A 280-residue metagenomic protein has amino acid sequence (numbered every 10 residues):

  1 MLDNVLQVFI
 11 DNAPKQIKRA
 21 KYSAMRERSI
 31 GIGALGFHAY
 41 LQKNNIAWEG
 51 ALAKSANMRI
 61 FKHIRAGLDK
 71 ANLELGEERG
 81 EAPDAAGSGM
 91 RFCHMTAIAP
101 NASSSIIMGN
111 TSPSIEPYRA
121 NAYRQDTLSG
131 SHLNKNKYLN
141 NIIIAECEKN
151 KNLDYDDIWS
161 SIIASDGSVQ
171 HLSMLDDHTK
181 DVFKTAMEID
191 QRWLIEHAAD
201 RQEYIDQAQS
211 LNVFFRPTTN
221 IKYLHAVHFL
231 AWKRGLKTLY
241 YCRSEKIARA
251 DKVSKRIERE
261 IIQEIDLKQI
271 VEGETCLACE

Functional and structural regions predicted by a protein language model:
M1-K21, M25, S29, L41-N101 (+4 more regions): Internal maturation/activation junctions in enzymes
L2-D11, T96-I262, E280: Catalytic alpha/beta core of large soluble enzyme barrels
M25-L35, S55, R59, H63 (+8 more regions): Conserved active-site and cofactor/substrate-binding residues in soluble primary-metabolism enzymes
A34, L41, T111: Short, small-residue-rich loop/turn micro-motifs
H38-Q42, I144: Amphipathic alpha-helical segments within well-ordered protein domains
G80, I261-Q269: Short, intrinsically disordered, charge-biased short linear motifs at domain edges
D266-E280: Short acidic, low-complexity intrinsically disordered linear motifs used for protein-protein interactions
